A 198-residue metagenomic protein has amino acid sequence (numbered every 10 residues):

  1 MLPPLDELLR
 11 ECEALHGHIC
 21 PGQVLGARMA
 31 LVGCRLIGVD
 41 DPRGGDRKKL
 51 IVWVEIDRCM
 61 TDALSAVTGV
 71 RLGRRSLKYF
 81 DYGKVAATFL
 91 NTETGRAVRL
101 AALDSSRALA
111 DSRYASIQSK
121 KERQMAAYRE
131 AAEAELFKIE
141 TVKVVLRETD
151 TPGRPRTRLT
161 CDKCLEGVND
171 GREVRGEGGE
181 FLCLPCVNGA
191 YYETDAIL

Functional and structural regions predicted by a protein language model:
M1-L15: Short, hydrophobic/aliphatic alpha-helical segments
L15-G33: Conserved phosphate/anionic-ligand binding catalytic regions in large, soluble enzymes, centered on
K49-F89: A structural-propensity feature for long, helix-poor, extended segments
F137-T149, L165-V168: Short Cys/His-rich Zn2+-coordinating modules
E148-R158, R172-E177: Short, flexible, mixed-charge glycine/proline-rich loop motifs that serve as phosphate/nucleic-acid-contacting
C161-L165, C183-C186: Short cysteine-rich clusters marking metal-coordination/redox-active sites
D170-V174, E193-A196: Short Cys/His-rich "knuckle" micro-motifs
G176-G189: Cysteine-rich micro-motifs
